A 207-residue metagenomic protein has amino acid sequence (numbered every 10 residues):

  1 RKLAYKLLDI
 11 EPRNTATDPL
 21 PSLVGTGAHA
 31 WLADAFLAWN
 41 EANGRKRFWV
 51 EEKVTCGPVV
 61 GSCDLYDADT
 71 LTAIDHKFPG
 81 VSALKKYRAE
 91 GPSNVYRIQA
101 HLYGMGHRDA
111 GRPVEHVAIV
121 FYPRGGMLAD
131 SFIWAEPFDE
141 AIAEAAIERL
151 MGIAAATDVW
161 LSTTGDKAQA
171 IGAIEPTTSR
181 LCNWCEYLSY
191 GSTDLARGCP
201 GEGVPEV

Functional and structural regions predicted by a protein language model:
R1-A73, G80, L84-K86: Metal-dependent nuclease catalytic cores that hydrolyze phosphodiester bonds in DNA/RNA, characterized by
D18, S22, T26, A89-R97 (+1 more regions): Short, charged/polar micro-motifs that form catalytic or ligand-binding hotspots
A30-A38, A89-V120: Metal-dependent nuclease catalytic cores in nucleic-acid-processing enzymes, especially RNase H-like/related
V60-C63, V95-I98, L102, A145: Residues forming well-ordered secondary-structure scaffolds
K77-G80, F121: A short beta-strand motif that forms part of the nucleic acid-binding face of small beta-barrel RNA-binding folds
S82-N94, A135-P137: Short helix/strand-bridging catalytic loops that position acidic/His residues to coordinate divalent metals and engage
G106-V207: Metal-dependent nuclease catalytic regions and adjoining charged, substrate-binding loops involved in nucleic-acid end
